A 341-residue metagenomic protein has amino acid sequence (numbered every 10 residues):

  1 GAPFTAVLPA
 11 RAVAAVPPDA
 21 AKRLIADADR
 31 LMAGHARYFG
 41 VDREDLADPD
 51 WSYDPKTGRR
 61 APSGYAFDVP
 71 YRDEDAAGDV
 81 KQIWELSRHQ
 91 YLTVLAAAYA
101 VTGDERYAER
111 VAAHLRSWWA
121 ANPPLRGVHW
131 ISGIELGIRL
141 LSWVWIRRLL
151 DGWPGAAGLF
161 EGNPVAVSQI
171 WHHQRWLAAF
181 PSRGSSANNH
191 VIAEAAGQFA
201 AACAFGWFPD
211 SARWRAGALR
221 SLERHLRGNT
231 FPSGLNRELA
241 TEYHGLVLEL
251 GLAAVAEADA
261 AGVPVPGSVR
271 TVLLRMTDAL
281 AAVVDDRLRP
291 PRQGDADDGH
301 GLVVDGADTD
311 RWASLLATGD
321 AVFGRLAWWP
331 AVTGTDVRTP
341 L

Functional and structural regions predicted by a protein language model:
G1-S186, A195-F199: Extracellular glycan-targeting catalytic surfaces
T93-V101, A202-G217: Alpha-helical support elements that line or immediately flank enzyme active sites and cofactor-binding pockets
A97, A120, W145, A204 (+3 more regions): Positions within ordered alpha-helical repeat solenoids
T102, L150, F205, P209 (+2 more regions): Long alpha-helical scaffolds in large eukaryotic adaptor/regulatory proteins, encompassing alpha-solenoid repeat systems
E105-A121, W153-F180, H190, P209-H225 (+3 more regions): Extended, well-ordered alpha-helical scaffold segments
S132, A187-E194, H244-V247, E257: An alpha-helical repeat/solenoid feature that recognizes helix-turn-helix modules
E223-L235: A short, charged helix-loop
L235, L239-L341: Carbohydrate-active enzyme catalytic cores, enriched for enzymes that act on polyanionic acidic polysaccharides
